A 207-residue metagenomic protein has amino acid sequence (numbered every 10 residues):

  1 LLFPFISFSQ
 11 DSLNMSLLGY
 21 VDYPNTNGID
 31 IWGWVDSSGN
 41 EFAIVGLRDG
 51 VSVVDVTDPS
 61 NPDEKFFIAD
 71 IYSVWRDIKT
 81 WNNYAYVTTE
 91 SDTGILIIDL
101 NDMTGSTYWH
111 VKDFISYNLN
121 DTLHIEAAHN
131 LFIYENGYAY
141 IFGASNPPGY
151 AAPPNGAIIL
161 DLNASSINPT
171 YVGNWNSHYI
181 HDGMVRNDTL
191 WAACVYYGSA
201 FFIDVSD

Functional and structural regions predicted by a protein language model:
L1-S9: Sec-dependent N-terminal signal peptides
S9-D207: Feature marking well-ordered beta-strand scaffolds used for ligand recognition
